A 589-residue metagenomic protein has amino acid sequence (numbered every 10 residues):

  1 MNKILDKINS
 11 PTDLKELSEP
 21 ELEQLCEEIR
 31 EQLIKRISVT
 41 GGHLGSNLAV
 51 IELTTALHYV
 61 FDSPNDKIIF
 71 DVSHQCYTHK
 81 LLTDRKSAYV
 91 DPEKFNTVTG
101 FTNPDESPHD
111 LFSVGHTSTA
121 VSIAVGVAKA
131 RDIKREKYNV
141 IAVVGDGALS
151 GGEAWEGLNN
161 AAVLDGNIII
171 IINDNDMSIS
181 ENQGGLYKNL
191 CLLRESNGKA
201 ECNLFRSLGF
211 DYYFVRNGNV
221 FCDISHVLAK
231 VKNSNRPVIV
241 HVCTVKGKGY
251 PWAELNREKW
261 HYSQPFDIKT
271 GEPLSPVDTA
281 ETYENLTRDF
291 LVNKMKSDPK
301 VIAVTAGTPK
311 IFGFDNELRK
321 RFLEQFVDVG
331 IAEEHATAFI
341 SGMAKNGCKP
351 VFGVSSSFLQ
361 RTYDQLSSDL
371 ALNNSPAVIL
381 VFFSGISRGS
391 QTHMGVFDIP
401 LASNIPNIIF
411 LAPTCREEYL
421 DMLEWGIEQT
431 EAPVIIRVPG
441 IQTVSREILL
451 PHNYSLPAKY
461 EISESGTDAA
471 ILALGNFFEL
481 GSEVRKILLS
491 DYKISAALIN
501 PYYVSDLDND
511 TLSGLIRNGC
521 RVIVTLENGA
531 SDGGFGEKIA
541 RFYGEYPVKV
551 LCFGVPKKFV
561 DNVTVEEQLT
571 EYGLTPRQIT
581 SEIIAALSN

Functional and structural regions predicted by a protein language model:
M1-L82, R206, N217: N-terminal amphipathic, basic-rich helices that act as targeting or association modules
E31-S38, T97-S113, R135-I141, N316-V327 (+4 more regions): Glycine/charged-rich beta-loop-alpha catalytic/anionic-binding loops adjacent to active sites
G41-V50, I69-H74, N103-V121, V144-A148 (+7 more regions): Active-site nucleophile and cofactor-binding loops and adjacent substrate-binding regions of central metabolic enzymes
H43-L164, V301, A306, D315-N316: Cofactor-binding active-site loop characterized by glycine-rich and histidine/acidic residues
K67, Y250-L359, Q365-S375, L472-G475: Non-catalytic terminal/interface segments that mediate subunit docking, oligomerization, and allosteric communication
A88-V98, V163-N175, A371-F383: A glycine-rich helix N-cap at a beta->alpha junction
D110-F266, E272-A280, E284-D289, I408-C520: Glycine-rich ThDP/TPP pyrophosphate-binding loop and its adjacent helix/strand module within ThDP-dependent enzymes
G271-V277, R388-S390, I409, A530 (+1 more regions): Peripheral docking tails and interdomain loops at the edges of cofactor- or intermediate-handling domains
